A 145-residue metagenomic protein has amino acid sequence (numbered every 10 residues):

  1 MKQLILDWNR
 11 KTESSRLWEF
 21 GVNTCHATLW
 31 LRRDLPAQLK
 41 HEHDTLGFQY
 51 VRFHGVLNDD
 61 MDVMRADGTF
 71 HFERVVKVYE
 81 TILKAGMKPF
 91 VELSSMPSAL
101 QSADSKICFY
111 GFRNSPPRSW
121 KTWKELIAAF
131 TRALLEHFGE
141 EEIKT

Functional and structural regions predicted by a protein language model:
M1-L57, M64-A66, R74, N114: Mature N-terminal, pre-catalytic/accessory segment of carbohydrate-active enzymes
L46-T145: Substrate-binding cleft and catalytic face of glycoside hydrolase catalytic domains, especially the flexible beta-alpha
